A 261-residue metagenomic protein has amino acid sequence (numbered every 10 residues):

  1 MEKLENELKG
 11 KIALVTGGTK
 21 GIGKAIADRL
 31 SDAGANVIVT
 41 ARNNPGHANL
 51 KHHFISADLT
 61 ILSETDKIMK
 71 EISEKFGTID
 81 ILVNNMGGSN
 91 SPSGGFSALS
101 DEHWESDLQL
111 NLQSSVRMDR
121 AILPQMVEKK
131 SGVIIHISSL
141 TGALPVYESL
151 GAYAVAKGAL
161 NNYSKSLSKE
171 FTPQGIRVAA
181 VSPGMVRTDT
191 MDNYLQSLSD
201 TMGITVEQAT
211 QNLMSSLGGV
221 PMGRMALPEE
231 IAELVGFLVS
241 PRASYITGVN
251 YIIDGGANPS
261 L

Functional and structural regions predicted by a protein language model:
E2-L4, S93, R224, V235-G236 (+2 more regions): Short C-terminal tail/terminal secondary-structure segment of NAD(P)H-dependent dehydrogenase/reductase domains
I12, T19-K20: Conserved glycine-rich cofactor-binding loop
A57-K67, D101: The beta1-alpha1 cofactor-binding region of Rossmann-like NAD(H)/NADP(H)-dependent oxidoreductases
P92-F96, S100-L108, S216: Substrate-binding pocket helix/loop in short-chain dehydrogenase/reductase
P124, K169-E170, S244: Alpha-helical segment proximal to the catalytic Tyr-Lys
I135-A159, S164-K165, K169-P173, M185-V186: Catalytic loop of short-chain dehydrogenase/reductase
T172, R177, I246-G248: Short, small/polar-rich loop/turn modules that mediate ligand/substrate recognition or access, typified
